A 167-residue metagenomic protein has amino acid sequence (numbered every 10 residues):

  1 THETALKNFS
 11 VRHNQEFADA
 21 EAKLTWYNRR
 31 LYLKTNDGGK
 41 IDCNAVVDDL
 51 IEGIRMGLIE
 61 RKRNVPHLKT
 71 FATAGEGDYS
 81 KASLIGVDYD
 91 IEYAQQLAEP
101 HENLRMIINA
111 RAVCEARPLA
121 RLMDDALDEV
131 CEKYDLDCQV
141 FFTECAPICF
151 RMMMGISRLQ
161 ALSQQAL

Functional and structural regions predicted by a protein language model:
T1: Internal gly/pro-rich beta-alpha loop/helix module that stabilizes soluble enzyme cofactors or their anionic handles
T4-L167: P-loop NTP-binding site
